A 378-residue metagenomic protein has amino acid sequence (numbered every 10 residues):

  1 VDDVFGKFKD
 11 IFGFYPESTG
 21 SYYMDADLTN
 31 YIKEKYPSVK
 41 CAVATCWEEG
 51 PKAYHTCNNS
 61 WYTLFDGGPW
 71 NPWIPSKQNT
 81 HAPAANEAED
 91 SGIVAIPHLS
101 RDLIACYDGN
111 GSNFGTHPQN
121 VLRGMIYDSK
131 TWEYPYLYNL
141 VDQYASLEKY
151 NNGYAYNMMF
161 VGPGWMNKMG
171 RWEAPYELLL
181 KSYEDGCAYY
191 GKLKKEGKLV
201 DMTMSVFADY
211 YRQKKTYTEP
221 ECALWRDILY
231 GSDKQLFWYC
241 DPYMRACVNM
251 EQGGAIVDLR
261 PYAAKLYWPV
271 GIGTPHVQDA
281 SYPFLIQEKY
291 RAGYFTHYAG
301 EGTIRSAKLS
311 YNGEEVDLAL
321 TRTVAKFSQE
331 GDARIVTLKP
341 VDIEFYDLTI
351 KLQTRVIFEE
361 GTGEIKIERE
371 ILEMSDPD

Functional and structural regions predicted by a protein language model:
D2-D3, K130-S146, R171-K192: Well-ordered, non-membrane alpha-helical segments in soluble/globular domains
D2-Y23, N151: CE4/NodB-like, metal-dependent polysaccharide N-deacetylase domain that modifies extracellular/periplasmic N-acetylated
Y15, T19, R334-D378: Acidic, contiguous internal or C-terminal segments within carbohydrate-active enzymes that form a structured patch used
S18-E148: Active-site-adjacent pocket scaffolds in enzyme catalytic domains
T19, T203, Y243: Conserved, mostly hydrophobic/aromatic
D25-N30, E49-A53, A105, G164-G170 (+2 more regions): Short catalytic/ligand-binding loop motif for oxyanion handling, primarily in non-cytosolic enzymes, centered on
Y211-V248: Surface beta-strand/loop "capping" patches
R245-Y346: Acidic-aromatic substrate-binding/catalytic surfaces of carbohydrate-active enzymes
